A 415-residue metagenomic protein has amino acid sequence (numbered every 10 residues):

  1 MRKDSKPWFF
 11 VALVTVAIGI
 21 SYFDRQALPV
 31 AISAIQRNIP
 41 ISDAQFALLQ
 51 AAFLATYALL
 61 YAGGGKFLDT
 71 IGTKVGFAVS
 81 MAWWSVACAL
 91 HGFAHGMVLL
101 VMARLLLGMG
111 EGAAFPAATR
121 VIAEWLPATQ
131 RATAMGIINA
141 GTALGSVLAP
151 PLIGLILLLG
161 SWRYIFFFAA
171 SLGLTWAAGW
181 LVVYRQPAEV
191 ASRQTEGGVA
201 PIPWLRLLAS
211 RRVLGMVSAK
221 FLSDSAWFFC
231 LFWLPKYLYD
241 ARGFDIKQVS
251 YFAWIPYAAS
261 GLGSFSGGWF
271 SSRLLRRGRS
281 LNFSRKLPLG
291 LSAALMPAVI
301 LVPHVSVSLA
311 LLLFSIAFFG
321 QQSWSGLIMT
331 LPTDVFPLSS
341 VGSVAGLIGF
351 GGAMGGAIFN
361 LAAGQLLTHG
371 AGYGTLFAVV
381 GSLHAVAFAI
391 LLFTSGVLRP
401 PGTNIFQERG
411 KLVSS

Functional and structural regions predicted by a protein language model:
M1-K3, A188-V217, A241: Juxtamembrane intracellular "pre-TM" segments in multi-pass secondary transporters
L28-P29, R211-F265, Q321, S325 (+1 more regions): Extracytoplasmic gate region of multi-pass secondary transporters
P40, G72, F93-L99, P127 (+1 more regions): Helix-breaking motifs and short loop linkers at transmembrane-helix boundaries and internal kinks in secondary membrane
L59-V98: Conserved MFS/SLC helix-loop-helix module at the cytosolic interface between two early adjacent transmembrane helices
V75-A89, N282-I300: Structural signature of the two symmetry-related core transmembrane helices
A103-T142: Cytoplasmic helix-loop-helix junction between adjacent transmembrane helices in 12-TM secondary transporters
I138-V182: Helix-loop-helix hairpin linking two adjacent transmembrane segments in secondary transporters
T333-G370: A late C-terminal transmembrane helix in Major Facilitator Superfamily
